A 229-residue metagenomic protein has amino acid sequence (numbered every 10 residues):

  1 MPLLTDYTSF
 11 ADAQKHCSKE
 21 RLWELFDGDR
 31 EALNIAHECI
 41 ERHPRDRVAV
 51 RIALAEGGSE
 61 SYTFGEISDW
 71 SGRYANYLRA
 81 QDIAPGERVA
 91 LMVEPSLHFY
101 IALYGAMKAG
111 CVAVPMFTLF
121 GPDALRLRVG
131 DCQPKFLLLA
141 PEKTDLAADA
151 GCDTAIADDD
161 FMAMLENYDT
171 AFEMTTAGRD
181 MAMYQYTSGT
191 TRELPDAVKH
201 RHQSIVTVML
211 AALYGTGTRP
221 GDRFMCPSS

Functional and structural regions predicted by a protein language model:
M1-Y62, E66-R79, G151, T175: N-lobe entry segment of adenylate-forming
C39-I40, I67, S71, V89 (+6 more regions): Adenylate-forming
D46, V50-Y104, G121-R126, R201-Q203: Conserved AMP-binding/adenylate-forming core of the ANL superfamily
D46-V48, Y168-L194, R201, G217-R223: Conserved pre-ATP/AMP-binding loop-to-beta segment of ANL
E56-G57, E142-D180, Y184: ANL superfamily adenylate-forming
S71-R73, V198-R219, F224-P227: Conserved structural elements of the adenylate-forming
R88, E94-V114, T118-P122, G130-F136 (+1 more regions): A short helix-loop-beta submotif of the ANL/AMP-binding
E94-S96, T144, S228-S229: AMP-binding (ANL) adenylation modules
